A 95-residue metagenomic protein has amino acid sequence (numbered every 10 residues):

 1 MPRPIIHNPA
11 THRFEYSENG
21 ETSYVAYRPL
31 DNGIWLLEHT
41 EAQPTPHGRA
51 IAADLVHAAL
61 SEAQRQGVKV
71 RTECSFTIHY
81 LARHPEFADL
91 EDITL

Functional and structural regions predicted by a protein language model:
M1-T40: N-terminal first-folded block
Y16, P44, R71: Short glycine- and Lys/Arg-enriched binding-loop motifs that mark or flank ligand-binding interfaces
G33-I34, H57, I78, F87: Generic N-terminal initiation segments characterized by hydrophobic and/or small/turn-forming residues
T40-H47: A short, internal acetyl-CoA/4′-phosphopantetheine-binding micro-motif in the GNAT/acyltransferase core
G48-A59: Conserved acetyl-CoA-binding loop-helix of GNAT-fold acetyltransferases
E62-L95: C-terminal structural segments of small proteins and small subunits
